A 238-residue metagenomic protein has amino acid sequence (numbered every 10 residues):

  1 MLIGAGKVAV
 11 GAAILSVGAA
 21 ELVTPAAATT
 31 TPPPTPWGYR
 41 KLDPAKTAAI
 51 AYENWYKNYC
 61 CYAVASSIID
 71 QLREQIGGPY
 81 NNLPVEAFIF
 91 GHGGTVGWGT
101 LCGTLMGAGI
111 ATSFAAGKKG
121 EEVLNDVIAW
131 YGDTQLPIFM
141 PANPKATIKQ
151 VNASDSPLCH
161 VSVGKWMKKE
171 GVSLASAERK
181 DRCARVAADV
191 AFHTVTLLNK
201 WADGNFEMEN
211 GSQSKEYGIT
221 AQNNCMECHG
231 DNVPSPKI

Functional and structural regions predicted by a protein language model:
M1-T24: N-terminal export signals
V17-A49: C-terminal segment of N-terminal export signals and the immediately downstream linker at the start of the mature
L42, K46, I50-S67: N-terminal Sec/ER secretory leader and immediately downstream segment of secreted/extracellular precursors
A49-N58, F90-G99, L174-R179, K215: A short glycine/serine-rich beta->alpha loop
Y59-A116: Small-residue-enriched, tightly packed secondary-structure blocks
A65-L72, T112, L124-N199, F206-K215 (+1 more regions): Amphipathic alpha-helical interface segments
W201-F206, N232-I238: Inter-heme linker and motif-flanking segments adjacent to c-type heme-binding CXXCH motifs in c-type cytochromes
Q222-N232: The canonical Cys-X-X-Cys-His
